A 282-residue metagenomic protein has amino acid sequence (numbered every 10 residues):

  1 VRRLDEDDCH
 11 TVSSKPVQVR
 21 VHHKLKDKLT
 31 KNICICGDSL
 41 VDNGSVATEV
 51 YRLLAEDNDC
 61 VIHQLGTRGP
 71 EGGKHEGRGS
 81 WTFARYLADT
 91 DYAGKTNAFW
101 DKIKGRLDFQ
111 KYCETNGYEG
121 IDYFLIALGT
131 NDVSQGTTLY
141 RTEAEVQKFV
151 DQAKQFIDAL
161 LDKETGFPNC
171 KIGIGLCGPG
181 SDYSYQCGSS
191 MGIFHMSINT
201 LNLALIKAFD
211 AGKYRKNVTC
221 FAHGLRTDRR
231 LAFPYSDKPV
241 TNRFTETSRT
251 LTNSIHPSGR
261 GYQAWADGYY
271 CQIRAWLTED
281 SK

Functional and structural regions predicted by a protein language model:
V1-C36, L40-T67, S281-K282: N-terminal secretory targeting modules
L29-N32, D57-H63, E119-L125, T165-G173 (+1 more regions): Loop/turn elements at helix/coil->beta-strand transitions in domains of secreted/extracellular proteins
C34, L40-E143: Conserved SGNH/GDSL esterase-like catalytic core that processes O-acyl groups on lipids and polysaccharides
D42-S45, D132-Q135, G180-Y185, D228-A232: Short catalytic/ligand-binding loop motif for oxyanion handling, primarily in non-cytosolic enzymes, centered on
E71-R106, K111, A144, Y185 (+3 more regions): Surface-exposed intrinsically disordered loops and tails
K102-Q110, E143-A159, S190-A208: Well-ordered, non-membrane alpha-helical segments in soluble/globular domains
A159, P179-D228, I255-A266: Substrate-gating cap/lid alpha-helix
V240-K282: Histidine-centered active-site loop/cap adjacent to the catalytic His in serine esterases/O-acetyl transfer systems
